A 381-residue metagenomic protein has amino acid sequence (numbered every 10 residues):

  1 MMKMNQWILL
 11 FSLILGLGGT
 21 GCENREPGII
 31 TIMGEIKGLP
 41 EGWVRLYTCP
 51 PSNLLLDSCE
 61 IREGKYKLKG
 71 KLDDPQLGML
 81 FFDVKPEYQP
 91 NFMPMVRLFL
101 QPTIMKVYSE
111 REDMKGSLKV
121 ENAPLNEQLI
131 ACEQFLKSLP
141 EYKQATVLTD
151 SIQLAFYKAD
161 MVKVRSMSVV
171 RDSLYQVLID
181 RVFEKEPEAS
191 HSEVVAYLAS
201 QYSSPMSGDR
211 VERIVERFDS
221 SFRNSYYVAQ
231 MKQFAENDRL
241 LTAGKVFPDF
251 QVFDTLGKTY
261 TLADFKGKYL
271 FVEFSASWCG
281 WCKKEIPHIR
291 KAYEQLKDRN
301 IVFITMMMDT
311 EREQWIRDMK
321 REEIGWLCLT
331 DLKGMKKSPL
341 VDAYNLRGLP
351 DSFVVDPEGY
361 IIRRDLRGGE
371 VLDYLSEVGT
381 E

Functional and structural regions predicted by a protein language model:
M1-G34, T380-E381: Bacterial Sec-dependent N-terminal signal peptides
C22-V170, V177: A non-transmembrane, solvent-exposed segment enriched in polar/low-complexity residues
Q89, M93-M95, M105-V107, S173-V246 (+1 more regions): N-terminal targeting signals for export/organelle localization
A229-L262, W326, D373-T380: N-terminal "domain-start" segment that seeds a small globular fold
K266, F274-K291: Conserved redox-active cysteine motifs that mediate thiol-disulfide chemistry, especially di-cysteine Cys-X(1-2)-Cys
K283-E322, K333-D342: Structural microenvironment flanking redox-active thiols in thiol-disulfide oxidoreductases
I324, K333-E377: Thiol/disulfide oxidoreductase modules built on the thioredoxin-like
